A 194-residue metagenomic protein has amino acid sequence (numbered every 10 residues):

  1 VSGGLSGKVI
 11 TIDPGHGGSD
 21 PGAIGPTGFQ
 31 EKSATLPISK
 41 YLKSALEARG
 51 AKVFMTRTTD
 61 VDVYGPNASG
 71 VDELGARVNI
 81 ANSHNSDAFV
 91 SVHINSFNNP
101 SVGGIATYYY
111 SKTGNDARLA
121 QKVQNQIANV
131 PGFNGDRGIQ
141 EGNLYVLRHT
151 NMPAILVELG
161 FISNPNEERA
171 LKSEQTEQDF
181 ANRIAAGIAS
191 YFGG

Functional and structural regions predicted by a protein language model:
V1-Q121, N129: Catalytic-core regions of hydrolytic enzymes
T27-F29, G70, A106, Q124 (+4 more regions): General N-terminal targeting signals
A76, N125, R169: Charged/polar, solvent-exposed surface patches and flexible loops
N79, H84, S91, N98-N99 (+1 more regions): Active-site-adjacent mobile loop/cap segments within catalytic or ligand-binding domains
S111, I127, F161-S163: Non-catalytic surface loops within mature trypsin-like serine protease
